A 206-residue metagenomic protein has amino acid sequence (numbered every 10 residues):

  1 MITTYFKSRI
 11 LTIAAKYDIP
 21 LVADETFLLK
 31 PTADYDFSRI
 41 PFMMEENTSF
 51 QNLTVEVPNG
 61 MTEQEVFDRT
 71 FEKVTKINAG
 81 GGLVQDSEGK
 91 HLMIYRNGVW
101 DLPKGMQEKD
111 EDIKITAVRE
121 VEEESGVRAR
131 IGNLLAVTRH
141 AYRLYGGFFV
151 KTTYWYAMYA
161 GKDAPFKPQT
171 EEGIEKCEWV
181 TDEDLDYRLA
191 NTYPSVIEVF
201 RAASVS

Functional and structural regions predicted by a protein language model:
M1, A79, K151-W155: Short hydrophobic/aromatic beta-strand or adjacent loop that forms the aromatic wall/cage of a ligand/substrate-binding
I2-F6, T12-Y17, L21-K30, V99 (+1 more regions): Nudix hydrolase/Nudix homology domain
T26-N52, Q107, E111, I131: N-terminal short leaders/motifs
K30, Q85-E122: Conserved Nudix-box catalytic region and its N-terminal flanking loop in Nudix hydrolases and closely related
Y35-G81: Acidic, metal-coordinating catalytic segment for phosphate/diphosphate chemistry, firing primarily on the Nudix
G81, K90, K176: Conserved beta-strand and immediately adjacent loop positions that scaffold enzyme active sites
V84-S87, M158-A160: Active-site beta-strand termini and strand-to-loop segments that position acidic
Q107-P194: Unchanged
